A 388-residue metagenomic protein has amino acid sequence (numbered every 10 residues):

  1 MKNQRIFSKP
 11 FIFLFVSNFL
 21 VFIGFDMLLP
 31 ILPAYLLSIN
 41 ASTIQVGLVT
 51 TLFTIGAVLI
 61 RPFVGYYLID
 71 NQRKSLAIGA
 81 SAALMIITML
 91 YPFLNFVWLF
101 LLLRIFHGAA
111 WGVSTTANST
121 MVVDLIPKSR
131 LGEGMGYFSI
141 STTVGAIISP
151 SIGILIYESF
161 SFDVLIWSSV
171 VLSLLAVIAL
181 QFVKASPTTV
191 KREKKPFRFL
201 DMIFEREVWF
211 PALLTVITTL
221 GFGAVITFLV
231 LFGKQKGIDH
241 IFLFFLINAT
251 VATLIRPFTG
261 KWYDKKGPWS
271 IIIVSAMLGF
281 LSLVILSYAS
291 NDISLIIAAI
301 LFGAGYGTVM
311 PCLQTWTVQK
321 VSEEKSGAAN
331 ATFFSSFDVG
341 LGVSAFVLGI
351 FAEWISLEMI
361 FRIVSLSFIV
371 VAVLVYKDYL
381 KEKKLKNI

Functional and structural regions predicted by a protein language model:
M1-F7, A185-T215: Juxtamembrane intracellular "pre-TM" segments in multi-pass secondary transporters
I6-V49, F210, T219-F232: Helix-loop boundary and gating motifs at the non-cytosolic
T54-P62, A146-I147, A249-P257, G342: Residue-level signature of mid-helix packing/kink "hotspots" within the transmembrane helices of 12-pass Major
I60-Q72, R256-G267, E353: Helix-to-loop junctions at the C-terminal end of transmembrane segments in multipass secondary transporters
S75-M89, V170, S270-V284: Structural signature of the two symmetry-related core transmembrane helices
W98-F106, I293-L301: Paired small-residue
I105-S141: Cytoplasmic helix-loop-helix junction between adjacent transmembrane helices in 12-TM secondary transporters
V170-T189, L374-D378: C-terminal membrane-cytosol helix-exit motif in multi-pass small-molecule transporters
